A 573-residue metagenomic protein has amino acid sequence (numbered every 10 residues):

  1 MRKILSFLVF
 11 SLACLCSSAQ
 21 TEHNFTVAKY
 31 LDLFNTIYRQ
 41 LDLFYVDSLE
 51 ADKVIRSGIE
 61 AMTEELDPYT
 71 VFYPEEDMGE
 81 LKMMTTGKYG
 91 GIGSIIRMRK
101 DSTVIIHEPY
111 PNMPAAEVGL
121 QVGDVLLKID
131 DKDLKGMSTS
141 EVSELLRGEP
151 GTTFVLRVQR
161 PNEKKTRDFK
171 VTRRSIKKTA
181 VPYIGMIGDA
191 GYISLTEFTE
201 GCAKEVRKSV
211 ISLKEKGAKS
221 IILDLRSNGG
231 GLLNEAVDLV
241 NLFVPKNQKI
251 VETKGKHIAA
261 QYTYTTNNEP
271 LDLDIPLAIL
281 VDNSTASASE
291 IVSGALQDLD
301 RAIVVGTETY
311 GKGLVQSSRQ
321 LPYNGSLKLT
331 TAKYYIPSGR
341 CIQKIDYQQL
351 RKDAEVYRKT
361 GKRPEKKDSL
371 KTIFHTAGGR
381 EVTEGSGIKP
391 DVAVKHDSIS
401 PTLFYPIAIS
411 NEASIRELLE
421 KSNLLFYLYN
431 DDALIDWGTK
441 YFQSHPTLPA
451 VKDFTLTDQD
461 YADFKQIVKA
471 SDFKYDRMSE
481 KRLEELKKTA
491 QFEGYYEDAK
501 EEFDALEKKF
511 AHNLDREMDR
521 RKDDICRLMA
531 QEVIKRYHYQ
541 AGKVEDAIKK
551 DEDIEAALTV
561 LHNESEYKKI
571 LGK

Functional and structural regions predicted by a protein language model:
M1-V27: Bacterial Sec-dependent N-terminal signal peptides
A19-Y30, F34-A51, I105-P109, M113-V122 (+3 more regions): Cleft-lining beta-strand/loop regions that shape enzyme active-site pockets
V27, L43-E50, E65-F72, D101-V104 (+6 more regions): Short, solvent-exposed loop/turn elements at domain surfaces
F44-V54, T70-E75, I221, V251-K254 (+5 more regions): Surface-exposed patches in mature extracellular/periplasmic domains of secreted proteins
Y45-I105, T153-T172, I176-Y183, D551-L558 (+1 more regions): Extended, small/polar residue-biased N-terminal targeting/export presequences and adjacent propeptide/linker tracts
N283-A286, G294, D298-V305, Y310-I388: Acidic, polar loop-rich interaction surfaces within structured domains
C341-I342, D346-K573: Conserved functional hotspot residues or short segments at active or partner-binding sites across diverse domains
